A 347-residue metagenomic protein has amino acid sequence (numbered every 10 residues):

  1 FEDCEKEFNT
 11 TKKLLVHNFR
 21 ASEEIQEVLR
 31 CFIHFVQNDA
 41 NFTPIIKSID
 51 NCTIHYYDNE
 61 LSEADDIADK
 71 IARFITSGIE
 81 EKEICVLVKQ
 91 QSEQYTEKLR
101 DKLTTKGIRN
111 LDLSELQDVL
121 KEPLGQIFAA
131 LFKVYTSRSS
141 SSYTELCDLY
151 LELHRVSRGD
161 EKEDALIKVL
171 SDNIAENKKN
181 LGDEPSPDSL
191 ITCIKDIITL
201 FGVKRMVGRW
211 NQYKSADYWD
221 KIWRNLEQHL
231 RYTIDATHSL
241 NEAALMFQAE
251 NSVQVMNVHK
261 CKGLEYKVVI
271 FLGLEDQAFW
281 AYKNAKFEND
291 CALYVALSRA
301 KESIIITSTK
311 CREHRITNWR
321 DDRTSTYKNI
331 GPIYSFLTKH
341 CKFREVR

Functional and structural regions predicted by a protein language model:
F1-D50, Y334: Conserved RecA-like helicase ATPase core segment that couples NTP binding/hydrolysis to strand translocation
E7-K12, I49-C52, K82, N251 (+2 more regions): Short glycine-/polar-rich loops that comprise or flank the Walker A/P-loop and associated switch/sensor motifs
L14-H17, N51-E60, I67-P123, I127-L131 (+4 more regions): Conserved RecA-like ASCE P-loop NTPase motor core of nucleic-acid helicases/translocases
I45-D50, S137-L170, L240, Y334-R344: Extended, charge-rich low-complexity interaction segments
V119-P123, S140-Y143, N257-V269, A296: SF2 helicase motor core recognition
Q126-R138, I270-G273, N284, S298-R299: Conserved RecA-like P-loop NTPase helicase motor core
V156-C261, E265, A281: Accessory C-terminal helicase-associated subdomains
K168-L181, L274-R347: C-terminal accessory regions
